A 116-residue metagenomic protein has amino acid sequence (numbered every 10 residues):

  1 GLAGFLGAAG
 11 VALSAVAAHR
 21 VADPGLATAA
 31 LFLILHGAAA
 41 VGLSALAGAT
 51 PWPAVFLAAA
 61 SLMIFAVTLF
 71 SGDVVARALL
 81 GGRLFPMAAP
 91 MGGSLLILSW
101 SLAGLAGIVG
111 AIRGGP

Functional and structural regions predicted by a protein language model:
G1-A3, A54-M63: Membrane-interfacial loop-to-transmembrane alpha-helix junctions, especially the N-terminal start
F5-L13, G25-A49, S61-G72: Core segments of alpha-helical transmembrane spans in multipass integral membrane proteins
A17-G25: Membrane-interface helix-loop junction between the first two transmembrane segments
R20, L46-A54, I108-P116: Helix-coil boundary and interhelical linker segments in multi-pass alpha-helical membrane proteins
P24-L31, G82-S94: Non-cytosolic membrane-interface motifs at loop->transmembrane helix junctions
I34-L43, L96-A106: Hydrophobic cores of alpha-helical transmembrane segments in multi-pass inner/ER membrane proteins, independent
T50, D73-A88, L105-I112: Membrane-helix boundary connector in multi-pass membrane proteins
